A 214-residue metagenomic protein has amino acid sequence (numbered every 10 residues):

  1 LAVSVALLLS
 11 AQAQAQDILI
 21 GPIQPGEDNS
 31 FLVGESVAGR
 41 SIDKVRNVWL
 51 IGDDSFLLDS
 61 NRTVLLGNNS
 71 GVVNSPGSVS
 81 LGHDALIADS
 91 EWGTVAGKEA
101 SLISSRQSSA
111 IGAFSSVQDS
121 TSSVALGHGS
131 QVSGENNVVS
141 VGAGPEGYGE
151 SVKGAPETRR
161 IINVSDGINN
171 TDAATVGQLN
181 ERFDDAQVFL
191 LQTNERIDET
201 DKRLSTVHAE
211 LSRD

Functional and structural regions predicted by a protein language model:
L1-Q16: Gram-negative bacterial Sec-dependent N-terminal signal peptides
Q16-D214: Small/polar residue-rich beta-strand/coil "junction" motifs that cap repeat-based extracellular fibers
